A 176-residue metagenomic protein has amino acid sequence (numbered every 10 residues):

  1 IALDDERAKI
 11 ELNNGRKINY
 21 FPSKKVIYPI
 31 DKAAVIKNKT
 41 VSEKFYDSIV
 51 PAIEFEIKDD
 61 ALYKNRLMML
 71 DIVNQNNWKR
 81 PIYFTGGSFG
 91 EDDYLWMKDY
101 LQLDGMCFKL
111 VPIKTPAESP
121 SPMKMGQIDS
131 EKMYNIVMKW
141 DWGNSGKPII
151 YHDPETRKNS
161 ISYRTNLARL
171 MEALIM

Functional and structural regions predicted by a protein language model:
I1-M176: ER/secretory pathway lumenal C-terminal domains and tails of membrane proteins involved in glycoprotein biogenesis
